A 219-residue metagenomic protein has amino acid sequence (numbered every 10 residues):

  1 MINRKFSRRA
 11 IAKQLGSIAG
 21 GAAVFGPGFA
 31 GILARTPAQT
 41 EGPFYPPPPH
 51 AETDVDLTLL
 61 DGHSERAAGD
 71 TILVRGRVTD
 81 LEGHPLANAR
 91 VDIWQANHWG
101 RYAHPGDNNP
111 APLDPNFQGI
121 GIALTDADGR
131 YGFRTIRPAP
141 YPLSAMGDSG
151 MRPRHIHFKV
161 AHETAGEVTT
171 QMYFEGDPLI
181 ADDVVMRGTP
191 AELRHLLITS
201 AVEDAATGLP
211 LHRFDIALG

Functional and structural regions predicted by a protein language model:
M1-A22: N-terminal secretory signal peptides and thylakoid transit peptides that target proteins across membranes
F29-G219: Beta-strand-dominated extracellular/periplasmic modules and repeats in secreted or surface-exposed proteins
